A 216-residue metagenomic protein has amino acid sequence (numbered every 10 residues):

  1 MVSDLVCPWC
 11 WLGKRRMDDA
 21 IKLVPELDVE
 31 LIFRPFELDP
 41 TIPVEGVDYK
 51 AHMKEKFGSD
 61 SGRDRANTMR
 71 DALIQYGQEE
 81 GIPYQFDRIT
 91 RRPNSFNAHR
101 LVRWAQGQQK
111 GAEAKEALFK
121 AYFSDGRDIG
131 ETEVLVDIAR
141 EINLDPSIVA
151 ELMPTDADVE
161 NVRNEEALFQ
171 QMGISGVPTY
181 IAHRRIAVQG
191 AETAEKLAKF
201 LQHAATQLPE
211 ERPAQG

Functional and structural regions predicted by a protein language model:
M1-V2, V6, L12-V29, F33 (+1 more regions): C-terminal cap of thioredoxin/glutaredoxin-like
R15-Y122, R212-Q215: Structural alpha/beta surface segment adjacent to cysteine/selenocysteine redox centers across thiol/disulfide enzymes
